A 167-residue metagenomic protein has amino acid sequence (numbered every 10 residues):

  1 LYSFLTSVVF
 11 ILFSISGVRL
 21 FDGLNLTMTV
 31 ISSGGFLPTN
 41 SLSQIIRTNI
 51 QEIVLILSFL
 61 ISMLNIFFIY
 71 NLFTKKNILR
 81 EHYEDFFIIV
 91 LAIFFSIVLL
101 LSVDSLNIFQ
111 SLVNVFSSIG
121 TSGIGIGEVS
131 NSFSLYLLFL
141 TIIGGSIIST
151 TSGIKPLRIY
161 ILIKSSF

Functional and structural regions predicted by a protein language model:
L1-F167: Membrane-proximal intracellular helices of multi-pass ion channels
